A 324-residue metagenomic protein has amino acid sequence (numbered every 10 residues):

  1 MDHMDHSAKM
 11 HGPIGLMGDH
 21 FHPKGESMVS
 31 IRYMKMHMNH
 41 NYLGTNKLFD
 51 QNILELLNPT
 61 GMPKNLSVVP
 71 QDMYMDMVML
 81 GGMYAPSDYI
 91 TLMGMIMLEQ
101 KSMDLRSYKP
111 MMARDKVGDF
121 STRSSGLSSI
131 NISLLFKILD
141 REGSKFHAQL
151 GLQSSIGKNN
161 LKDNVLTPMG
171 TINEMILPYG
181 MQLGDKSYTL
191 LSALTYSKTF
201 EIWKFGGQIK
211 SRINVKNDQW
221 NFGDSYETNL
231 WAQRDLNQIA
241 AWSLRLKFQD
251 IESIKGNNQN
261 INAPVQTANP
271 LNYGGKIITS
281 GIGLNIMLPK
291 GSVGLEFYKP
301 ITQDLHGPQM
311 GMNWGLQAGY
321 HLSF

Functional and structural regions predicted by a protein language model:
M1-E55, K158-N160: Outer-membrane beta-barrel biogenesis signature
G15-M17, K64-V68, R114-T122, I176-Q182 (+3 more regions): Extracellular loop and loop/strand-boundary signature of outer-membrane beta-barrel proteins
G18-H20, I31-Y33, L80-Y84, G94 (+8 more regions): Residues on the lipid-exposed face of transmembrane beta-strands in outer-membrane beta-barrel proteins
G25, Y74-V78, K116, S124-I130 (+5 more regions): Residues that define the transmembrane beta-barrel architecture of outer-membrane proteins
S27, Y89-L92, R141-F146, I202-F205 (+2 more regions): Repeated loop/turn-to-beta-strand initiation elements of outer-membrane beta-barrel proteins
Y33-N39, L98-S102, L152-K158, K198-I202 (+5 more regions): Transmembrane beta-strands of outer-membrane beta-barrel pores
Y42, L48-E55, P59-G61, N217-F324: Outer membrane beta-barrel transmembrane domains
M93, M97-K210, T267, N272: Outer-membrane pore/translocation modules
